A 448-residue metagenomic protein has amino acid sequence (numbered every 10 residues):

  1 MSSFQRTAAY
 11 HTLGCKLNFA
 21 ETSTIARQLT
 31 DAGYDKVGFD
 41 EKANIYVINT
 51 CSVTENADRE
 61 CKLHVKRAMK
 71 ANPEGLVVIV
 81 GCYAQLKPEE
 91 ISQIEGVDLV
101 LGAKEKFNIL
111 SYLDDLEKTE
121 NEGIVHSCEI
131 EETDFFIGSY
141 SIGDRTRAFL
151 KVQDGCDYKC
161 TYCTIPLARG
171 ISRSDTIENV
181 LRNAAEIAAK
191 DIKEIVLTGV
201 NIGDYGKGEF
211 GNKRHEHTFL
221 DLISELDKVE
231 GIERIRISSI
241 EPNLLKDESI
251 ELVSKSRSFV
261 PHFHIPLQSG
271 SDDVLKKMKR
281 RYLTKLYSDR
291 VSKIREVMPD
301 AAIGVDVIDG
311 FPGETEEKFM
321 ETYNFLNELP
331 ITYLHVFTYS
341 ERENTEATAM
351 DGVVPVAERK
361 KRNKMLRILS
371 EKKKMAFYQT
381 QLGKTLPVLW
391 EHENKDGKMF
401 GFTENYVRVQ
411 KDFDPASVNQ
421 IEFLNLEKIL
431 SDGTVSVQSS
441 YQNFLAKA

Functional and structural regions predicted by a protein language model:
M1-Y205, T218, E248, F263 (+6 more regions): Proteins enriched for Cys/Gly/acidic motifs involved in redox and nucleic-acid/cofactor modification
Y34, G75, D98, I232-E233 (+3 more regions): A structural micro-motif
V47, C82, I109, L197 (+7 more regions): Residue-level signal for inorganic ion chemistry
A57-R59, I171-E178, G206-K213, K277-R280 (+3 more regions): Short, solvent-exposed loop/turn segments at secondary-structure boundaries
V77-V78, L86-K87, A189-E316: Conserved SAM/AdoMet-binding glycine-rich loop
P261, R342-T348, V435-V437: Conserved loop-to-beta-strand segment in the C-terminal subdomain of adenylate-forming
E314, P330-I331: Contiguous mid-protein beta-loop-alpha structural module that forms a pocket-lining wall or clamp of enzyme active
A349-A448: Terminal RNA-binding accessory module
